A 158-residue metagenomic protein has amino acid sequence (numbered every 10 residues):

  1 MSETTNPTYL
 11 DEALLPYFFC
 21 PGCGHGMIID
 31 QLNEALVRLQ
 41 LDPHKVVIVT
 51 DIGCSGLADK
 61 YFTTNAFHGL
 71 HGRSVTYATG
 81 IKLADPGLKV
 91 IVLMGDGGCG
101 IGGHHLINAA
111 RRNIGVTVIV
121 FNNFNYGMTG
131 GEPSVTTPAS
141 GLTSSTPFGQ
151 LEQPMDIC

Functional and structural regions predicted by a protein language model:
E3-L70: Active-site diphosphate/adenylate-binding microenvironment
P16-F18, T63, K89-I91, L142-T143: A short, structure-level motif marking secondary-structure boundaries and short turns
P21, G95-G98, T146-Q150: Glycine- and other small-residue-rich loops at beta-strand/loop junctions that grip anionic moieties
C23-Q31, P43, G72, T76 (+3 more regions): Conserved active-site and cofactor/substrate-binding residues in soluble primary-metabolism enzymes
C54-G127: Thiamine diphosphate
I107, E132-V135: Short low-complexity, flexible loop/linker segments enriched in glycine and/or proline with clustered acidic
S134-C158: Conserved thiamine diphosphate
